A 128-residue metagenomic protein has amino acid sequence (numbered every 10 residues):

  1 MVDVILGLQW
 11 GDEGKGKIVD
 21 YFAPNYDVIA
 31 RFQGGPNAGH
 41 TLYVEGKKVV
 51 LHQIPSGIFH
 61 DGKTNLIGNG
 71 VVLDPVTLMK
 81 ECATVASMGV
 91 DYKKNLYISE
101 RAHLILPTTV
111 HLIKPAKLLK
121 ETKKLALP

Functional and structural regions predicted by a protein language model:
M1-P128: Non-transmembrane, aqueous-exposed alpha-helical and coiled segments at domain scale
